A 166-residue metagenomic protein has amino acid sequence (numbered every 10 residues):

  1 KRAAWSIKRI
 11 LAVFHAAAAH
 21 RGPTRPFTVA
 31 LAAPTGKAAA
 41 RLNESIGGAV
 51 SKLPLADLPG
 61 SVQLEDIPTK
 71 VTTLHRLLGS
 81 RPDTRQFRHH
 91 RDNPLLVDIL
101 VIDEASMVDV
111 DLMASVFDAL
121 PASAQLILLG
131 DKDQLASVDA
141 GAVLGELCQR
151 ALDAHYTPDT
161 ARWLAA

Functional and structural regions predicted by a protein language model:
K1-A166: Conserved ATP-binding/catalytic motifs of P-loop helicase motor domains
